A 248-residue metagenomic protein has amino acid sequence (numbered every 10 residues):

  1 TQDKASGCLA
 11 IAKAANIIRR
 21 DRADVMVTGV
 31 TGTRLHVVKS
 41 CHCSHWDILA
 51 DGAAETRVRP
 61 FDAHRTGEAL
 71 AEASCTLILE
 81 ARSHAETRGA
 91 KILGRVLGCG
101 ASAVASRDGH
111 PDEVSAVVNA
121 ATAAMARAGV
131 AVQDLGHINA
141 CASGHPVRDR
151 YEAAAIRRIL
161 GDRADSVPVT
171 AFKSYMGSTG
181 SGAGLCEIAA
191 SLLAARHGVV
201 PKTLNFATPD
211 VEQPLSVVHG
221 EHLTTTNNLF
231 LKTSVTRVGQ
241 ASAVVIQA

Functional and structural regions predicted by a protein language model:
T1-K13, R22, H45-A69, A153-L185: Conserved catalytic cysteine-centered active-site region of acyl-thioester-dependent Claisen-condensing enzymes
G7, A14, C43, I78 (+5 more regions): Conserved small-residue
A10, A116, A120-A128, I159 (+2 more regions): Stable alpha-helical structural segments in soluble proteins, enriched in small hydrophobic residues
A12, N16, R20, T31-T87 (+2 more regions): Glycine-/small-residue-rich "gating" segment that lines the acyl/pantetheine channel and substrate pocket
A54-V130, G136-H137: Condensing-enzyme catalytic core mediating Claisen C-C bond formation in acyl metabolism
S74-E80, L185-L192: Alpha-helical metal-binding/catalytic segments enriched in His/Glu/Asp
S106-S115, S143-L160, T179-E187, H219-G220: Short glycine/threonine-rich loop-to-helix capping motif typified by GTGT followed within a few residues by an Asp-Pro
A128, V132-D134, D165, Q213-A248: Flexible, low-complexity linker/loop segments at domain and module junctions
